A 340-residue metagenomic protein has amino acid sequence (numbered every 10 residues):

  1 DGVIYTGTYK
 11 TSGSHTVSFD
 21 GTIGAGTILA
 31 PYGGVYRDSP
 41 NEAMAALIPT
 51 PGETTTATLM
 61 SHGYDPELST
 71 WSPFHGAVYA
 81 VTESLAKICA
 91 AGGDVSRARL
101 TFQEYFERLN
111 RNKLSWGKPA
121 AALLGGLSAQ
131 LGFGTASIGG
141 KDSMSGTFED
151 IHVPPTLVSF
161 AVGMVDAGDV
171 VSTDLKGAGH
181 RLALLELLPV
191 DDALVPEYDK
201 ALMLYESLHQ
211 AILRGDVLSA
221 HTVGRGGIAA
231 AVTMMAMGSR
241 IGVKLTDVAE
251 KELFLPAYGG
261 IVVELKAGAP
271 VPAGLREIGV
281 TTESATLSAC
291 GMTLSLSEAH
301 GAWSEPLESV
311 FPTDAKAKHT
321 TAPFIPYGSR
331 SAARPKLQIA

Functional and structural regions predicted by a protein language model:
D1-V3, G7-T56, S61-S69, L114 (+3 more regions): Intein/HINT protein-splicing elements and their conserved insertion hotspots or analogous self-processing inserts
T70-G146: A glycine-rich phosphate/pyrophosphate-binding beta-strand-loop-alpha-helix module
G260: Electrostatic, structured charged patches in enzyme active sites and in nucleic-acid/phosphate-binding
V263-A267: Short beta-strand-to-loop capping motifs
